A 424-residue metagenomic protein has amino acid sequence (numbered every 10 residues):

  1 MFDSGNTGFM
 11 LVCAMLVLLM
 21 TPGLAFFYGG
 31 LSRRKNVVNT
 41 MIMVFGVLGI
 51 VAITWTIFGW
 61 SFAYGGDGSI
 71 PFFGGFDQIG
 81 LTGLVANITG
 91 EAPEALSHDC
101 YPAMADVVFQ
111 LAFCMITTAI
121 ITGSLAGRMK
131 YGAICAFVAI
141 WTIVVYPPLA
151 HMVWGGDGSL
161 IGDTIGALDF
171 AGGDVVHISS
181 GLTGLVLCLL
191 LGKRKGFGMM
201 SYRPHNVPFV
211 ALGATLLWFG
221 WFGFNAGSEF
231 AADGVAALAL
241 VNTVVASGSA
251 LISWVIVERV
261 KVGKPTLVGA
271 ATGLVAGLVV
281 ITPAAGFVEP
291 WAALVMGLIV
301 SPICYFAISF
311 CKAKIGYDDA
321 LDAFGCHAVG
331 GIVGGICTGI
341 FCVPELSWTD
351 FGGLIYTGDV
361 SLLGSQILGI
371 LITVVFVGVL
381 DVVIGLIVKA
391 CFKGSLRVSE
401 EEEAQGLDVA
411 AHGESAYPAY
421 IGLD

Functional and structural regions predicted by a protein language model:
M1-D424: Glycine- and aromatic-enriched membrane alpha-helices
